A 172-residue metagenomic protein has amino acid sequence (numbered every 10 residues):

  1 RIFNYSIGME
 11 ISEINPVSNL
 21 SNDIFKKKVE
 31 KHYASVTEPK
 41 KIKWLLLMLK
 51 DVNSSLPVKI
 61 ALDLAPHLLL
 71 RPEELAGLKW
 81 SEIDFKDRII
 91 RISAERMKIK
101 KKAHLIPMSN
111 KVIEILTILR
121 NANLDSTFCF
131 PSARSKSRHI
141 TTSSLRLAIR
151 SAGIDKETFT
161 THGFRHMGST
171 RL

Functional and structural regions predicted by a protein language model:
R1-N4, M9-E10, P16, V52-L56 (+2 more regions): N-terminal core-binding DNA-recognition domain of tyrosine site-specific recombinases/integrases
I2-S6, L116-L119, L172: Hydrophobic recognition helices of helix-based DNA-binding modules
G8-G77, K98, A122: Basic, Lys/Arg- and aromatic-enriched nucleic-acid-binding interface segment
S18-F25, L68, G77-I118: Conserved tyrosine-mediated DNA breakage-rejoining catalytic core shared by Y-recombinases
S18-N19, K31, D87-E95, C129-S132 (+2 more regions): Short functional hotspots where side chains directly engage DNA or cofactors
E38-I42, D87, S109-E157: Active-site/catalytic core of tyrosine-dependent DNA strand-transfer enzymes
L47-V58, L68, N121-F128, S143-L172: Short, basic (Lys/Arg/His-rich) helix/loop patches that form interaction surfaces in the mid-to-C-terminal regions
